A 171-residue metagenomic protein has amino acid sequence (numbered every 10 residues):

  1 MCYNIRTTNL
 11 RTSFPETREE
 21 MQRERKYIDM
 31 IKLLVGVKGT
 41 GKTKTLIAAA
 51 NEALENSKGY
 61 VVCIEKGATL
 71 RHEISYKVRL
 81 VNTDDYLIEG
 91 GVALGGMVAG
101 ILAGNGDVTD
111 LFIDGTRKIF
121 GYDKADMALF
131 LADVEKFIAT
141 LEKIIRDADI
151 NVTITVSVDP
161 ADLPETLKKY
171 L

Functional and structural regions predicted by a protein language model:
C2-D29: Short, Lys/Arg-enriched N-terminal segments with co-localized hydrophobic residues within the first ~10-30 amino acids
N9-L10, M21, A93-G95, D123: Residue-level detector of solvent-exposed, low-hydrophobicity positions
Y27-G100, L163-E165: Conserved P-loop
A53-N56, E73, A103-N105, K143-I150: Conserved catalytic network of the ASCE P-loop NTPase/AAA+ motor domain
D107-L171: Replace "adjacent to P-loop NTPase cores in ATP/GTP-dependent enzymes" with "adjacent to NTP-binding cores
